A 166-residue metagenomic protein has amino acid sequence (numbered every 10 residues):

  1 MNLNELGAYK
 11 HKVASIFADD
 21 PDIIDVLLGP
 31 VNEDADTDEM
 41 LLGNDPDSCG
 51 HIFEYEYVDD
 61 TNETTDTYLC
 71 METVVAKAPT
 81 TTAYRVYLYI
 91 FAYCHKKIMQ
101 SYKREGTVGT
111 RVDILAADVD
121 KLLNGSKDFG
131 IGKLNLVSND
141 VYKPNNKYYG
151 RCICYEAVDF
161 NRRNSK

Functional and structural regions predicted by a protein language model:
M1-G7, E105-V112: A short, highly charged nucleic-acid-interacting micro-segment common to nuclease and nuclease-linked defense proteins
M1-T80: Small/polar-rich, solvent-exposed N-terminal microdomains that initiate assembly or binding
M1-V26, A76-R85, D128-K166: Short, charged interaction patches at domain edges and termini
A8, D66, A83, T110 (+2 more regions): Short, well-structured alpha-helical interface segments that form or flank functional binding sites
T73, I90-A92, A157: Hydrophobic side chains in beta-strands
A83-K103: Short acidic, glycine/tyrosine-flanked loop/strand segments centered on an H-E-D-like triad
K103-E105, Y155: N-terminal leader/early-domain signal
G106-G130: Short, hydrophobic/π-rich interface segment
